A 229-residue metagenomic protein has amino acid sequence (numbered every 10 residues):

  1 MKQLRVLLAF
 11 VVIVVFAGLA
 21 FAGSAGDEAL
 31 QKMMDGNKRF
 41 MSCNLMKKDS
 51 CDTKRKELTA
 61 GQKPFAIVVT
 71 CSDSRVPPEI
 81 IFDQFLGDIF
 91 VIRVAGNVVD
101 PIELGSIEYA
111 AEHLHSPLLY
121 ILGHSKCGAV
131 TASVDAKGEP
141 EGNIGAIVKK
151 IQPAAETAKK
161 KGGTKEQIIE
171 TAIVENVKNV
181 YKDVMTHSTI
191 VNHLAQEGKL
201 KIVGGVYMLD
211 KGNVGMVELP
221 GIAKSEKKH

Functional and structural regions predicted by a protein language model:
M1-L8: Bacterial N-terminal signal peptides that target proteins for export
A9-G18: Bacterial N-terminal signal peptides
A22-G61, L86-G87, G96-G105, Y109-H115 (+1 more regions): Divalent-metal-activated hydrolytic enzyme cores
M33, V68, I92, I121 (+1 more regions): Divalent metal-coordination and catalytic microenvironments
T70-R75, A95-V98, H124-S125: Short glycine-enriched loops at secondary-structure junctions
E79: Portal/gating segments that form or line small-molecule/metal binding sites
F82-V91: Short helix-loop-beta junction
